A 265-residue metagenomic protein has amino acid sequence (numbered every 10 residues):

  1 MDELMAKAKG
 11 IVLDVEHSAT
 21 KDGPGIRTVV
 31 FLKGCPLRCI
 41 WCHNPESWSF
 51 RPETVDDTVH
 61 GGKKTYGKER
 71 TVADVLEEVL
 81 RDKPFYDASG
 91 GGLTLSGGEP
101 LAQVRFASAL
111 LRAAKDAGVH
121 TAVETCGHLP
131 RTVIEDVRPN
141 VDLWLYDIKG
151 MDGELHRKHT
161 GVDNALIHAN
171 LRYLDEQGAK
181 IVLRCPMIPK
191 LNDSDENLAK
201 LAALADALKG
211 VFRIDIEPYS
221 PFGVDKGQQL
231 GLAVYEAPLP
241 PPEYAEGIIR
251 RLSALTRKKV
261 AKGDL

Functional and structural regions predicted by a protein language model:
M1-P24, P189-L265: Auxiliary Fe-S-binding modules of radical SAM enzymes
M1-R70, R81-S89: N-terminal [4Fe-4S]-dependent radical SAM core
W48, K64, R157-D163, L230-P238: Short glycine-enriched, charge-decorated loop/helix-capping segments at active-site entrances that position
S49-P52, E124, R184, I216 (+1 more regions): Residue-level detector of family-conserved "landmark" positions at structurally sensitive sites
R70, V162-A169, E243, G247: A general alpha-helical scaffold signature found inside nucleotide-binding enzyme cores
L76, L80-Q229: Conserved AdoMet/S-adenosylmethionine-binding subsite of the radical SAM
